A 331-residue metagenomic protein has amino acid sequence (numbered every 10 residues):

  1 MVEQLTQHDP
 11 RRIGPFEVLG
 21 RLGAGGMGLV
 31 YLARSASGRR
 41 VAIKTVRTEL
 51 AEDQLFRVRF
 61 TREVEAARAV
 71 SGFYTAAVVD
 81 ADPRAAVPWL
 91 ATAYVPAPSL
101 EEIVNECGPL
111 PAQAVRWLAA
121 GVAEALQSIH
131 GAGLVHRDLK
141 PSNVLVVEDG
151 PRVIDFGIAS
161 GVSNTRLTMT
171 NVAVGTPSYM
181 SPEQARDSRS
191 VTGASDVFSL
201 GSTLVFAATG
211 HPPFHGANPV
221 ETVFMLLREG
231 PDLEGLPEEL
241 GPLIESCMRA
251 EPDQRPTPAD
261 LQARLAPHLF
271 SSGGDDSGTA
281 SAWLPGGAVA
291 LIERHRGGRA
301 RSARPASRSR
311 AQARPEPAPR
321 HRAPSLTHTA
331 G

Functional and structural regions predicted by a protein language model:
M1-G297: Eukaryotic protein kinase
T75, A330-G331: Generic low-polarity alpha-helical segments
S272-A330: Regulatory extensions appended to serine/threonine kinase catalytic cores
